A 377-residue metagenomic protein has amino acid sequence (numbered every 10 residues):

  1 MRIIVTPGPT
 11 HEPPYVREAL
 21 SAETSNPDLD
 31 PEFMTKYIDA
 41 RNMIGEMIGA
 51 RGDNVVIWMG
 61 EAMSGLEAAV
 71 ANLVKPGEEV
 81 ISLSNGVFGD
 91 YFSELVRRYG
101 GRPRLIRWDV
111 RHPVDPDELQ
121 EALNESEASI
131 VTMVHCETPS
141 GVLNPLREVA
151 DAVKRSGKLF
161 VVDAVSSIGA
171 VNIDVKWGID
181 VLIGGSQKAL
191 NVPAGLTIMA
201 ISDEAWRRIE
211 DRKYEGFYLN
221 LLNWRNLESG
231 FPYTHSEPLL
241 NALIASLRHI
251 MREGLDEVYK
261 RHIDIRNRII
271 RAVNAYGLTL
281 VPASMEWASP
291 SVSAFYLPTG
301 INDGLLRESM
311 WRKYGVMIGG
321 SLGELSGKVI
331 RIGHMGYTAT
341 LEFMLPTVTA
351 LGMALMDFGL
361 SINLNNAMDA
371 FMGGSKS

Functional and structural regions predicted by a protein language model:
M1-D30: N-terminal "arm"/small-domain region of PLP-dependent enzymes with the aminotransferase-like
H11-E12, Q187-A272, S377: Active-site C-terminal subdomain of aminotransferase-like
S21-A68, V87, Y91-L95: Conserved N-terminal alpha-helix of the aminotransferase class I/II PLP-enzyme fold
V74-D90: Conserved PLP-anchoring active-site segment centered on the Schiff-base-forming lysine
V114-G169, A189: Active-site phosphate-binding strand-loop segment of PLP-dependent enzymes
V175-Q187: Conserved active-site segment immediately N-terminal to the catalytic lysine that forms the internal aldimine
T279-K313: Conserved PLP-binding catalytic core of the aspartate aminotransferase-like
E324, K328-S377: PLP-dependent enzyme catalytic core of the Aspartate aminotransferase-like
